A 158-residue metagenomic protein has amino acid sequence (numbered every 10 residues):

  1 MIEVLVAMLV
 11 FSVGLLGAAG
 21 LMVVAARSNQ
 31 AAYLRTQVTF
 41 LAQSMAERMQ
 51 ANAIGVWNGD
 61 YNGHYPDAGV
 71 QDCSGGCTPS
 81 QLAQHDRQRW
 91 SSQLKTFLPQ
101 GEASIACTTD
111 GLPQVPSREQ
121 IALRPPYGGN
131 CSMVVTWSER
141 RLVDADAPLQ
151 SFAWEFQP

Functional and structural regions predicted by a protein language model:
M1-Q43: Aliphatic-rich helix starts adjacent to a transmembrane/signal segment
R27-P158: Flexible, low-complexity segments enriched in proline/glycine/serine and punctuated by aromatic residues
